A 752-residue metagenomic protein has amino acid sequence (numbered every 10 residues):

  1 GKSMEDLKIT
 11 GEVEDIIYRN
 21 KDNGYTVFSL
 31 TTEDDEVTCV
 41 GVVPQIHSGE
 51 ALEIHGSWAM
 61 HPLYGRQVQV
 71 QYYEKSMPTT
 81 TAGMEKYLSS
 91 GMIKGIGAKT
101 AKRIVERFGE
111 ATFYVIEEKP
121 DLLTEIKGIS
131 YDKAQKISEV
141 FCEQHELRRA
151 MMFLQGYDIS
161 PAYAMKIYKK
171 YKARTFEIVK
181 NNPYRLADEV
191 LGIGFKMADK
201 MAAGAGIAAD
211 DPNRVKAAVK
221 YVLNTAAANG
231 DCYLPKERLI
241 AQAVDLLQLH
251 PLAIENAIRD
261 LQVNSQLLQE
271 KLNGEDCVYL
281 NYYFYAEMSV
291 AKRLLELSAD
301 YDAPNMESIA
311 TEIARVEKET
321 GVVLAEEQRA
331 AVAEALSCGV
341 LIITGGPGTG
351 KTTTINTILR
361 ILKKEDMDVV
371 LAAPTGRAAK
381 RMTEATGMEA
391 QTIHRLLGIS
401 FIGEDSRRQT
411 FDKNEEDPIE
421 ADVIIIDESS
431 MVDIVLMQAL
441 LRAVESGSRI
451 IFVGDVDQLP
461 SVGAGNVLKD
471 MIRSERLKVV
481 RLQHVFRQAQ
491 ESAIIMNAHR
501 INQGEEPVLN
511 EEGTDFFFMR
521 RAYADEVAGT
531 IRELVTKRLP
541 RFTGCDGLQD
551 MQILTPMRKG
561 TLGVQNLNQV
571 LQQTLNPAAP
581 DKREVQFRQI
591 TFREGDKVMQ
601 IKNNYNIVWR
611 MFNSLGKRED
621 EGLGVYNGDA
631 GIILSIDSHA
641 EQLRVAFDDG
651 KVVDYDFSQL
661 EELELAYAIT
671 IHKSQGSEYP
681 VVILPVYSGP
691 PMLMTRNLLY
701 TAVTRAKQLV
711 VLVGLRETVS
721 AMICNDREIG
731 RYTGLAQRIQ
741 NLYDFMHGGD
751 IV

Functional and structural regions predicted by a protein language model:
E5-N20, G56, A630-L634: Structural detector for short beta-strands of small beta-barrel domains
R19-S29, H639-V645: Short aromatic-glycine-enriched beta-strand elements
Y25-E33, T38-C39, H47-W58, P62-D276 (+5 more regions): Accessory alpha-helical DNA-binding modules that contact the DNA backbone or grooves
Q155, N224-T225, Q269-A330: Pre-P-loop entry segment of helicase/translocase ATPase cores
I343, L371: Hydrophobic anchor at the beta1->P-loop junction of P-loop NTPases
T357, I361, E365-M367, G376-A385 (+10 more regions): Conserved helicase motor core of SF1/SF2 NTP-dependent helicases
V456-L623, I751: Conserved helicase motor core of P-loop NTPases
E619-E621, N627-V752: C-terminal accessory regions
